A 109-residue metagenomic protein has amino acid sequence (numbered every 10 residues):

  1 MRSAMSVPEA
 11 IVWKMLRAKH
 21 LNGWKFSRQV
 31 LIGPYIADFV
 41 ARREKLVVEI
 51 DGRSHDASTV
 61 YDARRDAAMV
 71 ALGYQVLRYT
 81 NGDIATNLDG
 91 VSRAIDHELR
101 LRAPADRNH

Functional and structural regions predicted by a protein language model:
M1-K25, A71, T86, L99-H109: Solvent-exposed, charged helical/coil patches that constitute nucleic-acid or partner-interaction surfaces
S6, R53, G82-I84: Short, surface-exposed acidic/glycine-rich loop or hinge patches that mediate macromolecular interfaces
I11, L31, Y61: Short, conserved clusters of charged catalytic residues that mark active-site and nucleotide-handling motifs
V12, A41, R65-M69: Hydrophobic side chains within alpha-helical segments
M15, D38, L46-E49, A68 (+1 more regions): Residue-level recognition of specific faces of alpha-helices
R17-V47, S54-S58, S92-D96: Active-site metal-binding core of divalent-cation-utilizing nuclease and nuclease-like domains
A57-H109: Basic, glycine-rich
